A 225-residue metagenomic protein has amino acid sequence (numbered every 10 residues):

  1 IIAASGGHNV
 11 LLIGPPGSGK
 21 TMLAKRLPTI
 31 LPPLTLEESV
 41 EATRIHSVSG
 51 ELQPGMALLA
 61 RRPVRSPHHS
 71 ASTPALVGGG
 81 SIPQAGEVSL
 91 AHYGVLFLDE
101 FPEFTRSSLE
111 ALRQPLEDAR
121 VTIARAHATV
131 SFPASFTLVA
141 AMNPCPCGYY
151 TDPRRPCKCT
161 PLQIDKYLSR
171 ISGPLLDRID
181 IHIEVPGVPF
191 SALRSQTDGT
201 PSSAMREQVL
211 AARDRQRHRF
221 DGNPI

Functional and structural regions predicted by a protein language model:
I1-A3, A57-P63, H68-L96, T129: Conserved alpha-helical scaffold flanking the Walker A/P-loop in AAA+ ATPase domains
I1-V10, A124: Peripheral, non-AAA+ core regions of ATP-driven protein-machinery
V10-P54, D118: Walker A/P-loop
G14, G78, E100: The Walker A (P-loop) glycine that initiates the GxxxxGKT/S ATP-binding motif of P-loop NTPases
P83, S107-I225: Basic, amphipathic alpha-helical bundle interface domains used for macromolecular binding and assembly
Y93, D99-F101, A111: Walker B catalytic acidic pair
L98-T105, G148: Catalytic P-loop NTPase motifs of RecA-like helicase/translocase cores
